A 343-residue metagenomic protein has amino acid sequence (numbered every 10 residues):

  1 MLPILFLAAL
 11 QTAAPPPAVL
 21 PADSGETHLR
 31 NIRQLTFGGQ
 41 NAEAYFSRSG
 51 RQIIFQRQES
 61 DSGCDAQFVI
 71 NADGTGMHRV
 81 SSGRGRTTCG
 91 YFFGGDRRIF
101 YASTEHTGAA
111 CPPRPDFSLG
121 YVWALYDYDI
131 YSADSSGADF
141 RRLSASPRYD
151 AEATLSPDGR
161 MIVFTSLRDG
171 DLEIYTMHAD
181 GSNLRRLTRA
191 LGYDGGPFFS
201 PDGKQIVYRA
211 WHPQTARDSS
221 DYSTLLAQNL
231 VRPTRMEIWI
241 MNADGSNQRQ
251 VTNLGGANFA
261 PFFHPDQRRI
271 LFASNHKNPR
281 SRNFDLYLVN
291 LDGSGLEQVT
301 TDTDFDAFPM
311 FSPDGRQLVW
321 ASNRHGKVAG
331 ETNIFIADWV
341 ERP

Functional and structural regions predicted by a protein language model:
A14-R30, Y128: Blade/loop signatures of beta-propeller domains
L20, N31-G63: Beta-strand-rich domains and repeat architectures in extracellular enzymes and scaffolds, especially beta-propellers
N31-Q34, T75-H78, D127, A138-R141 (+3 more regions): Predominantly a core beta-strand signature of beta-propeller blades across repeat-based propeller domains
F37-Q40, Q56-Q67, S82-T87, A102-I130 (+8 more regions): A flexible loop/linker signature enriched in serine peptidases of the S9 family
R48-S49, G94-G95, P157-D158, P201-D202 (+2 more regions): Residue-level detector of Asp-centered blade-edge/turn motifs that repeat once per structural unit in beta-propeller
N71-T75, D134-A138, H178-S182, N242-S246 (+2 more regions): Short loop/turn segments that connect beta-strands within beta-propeller blades
